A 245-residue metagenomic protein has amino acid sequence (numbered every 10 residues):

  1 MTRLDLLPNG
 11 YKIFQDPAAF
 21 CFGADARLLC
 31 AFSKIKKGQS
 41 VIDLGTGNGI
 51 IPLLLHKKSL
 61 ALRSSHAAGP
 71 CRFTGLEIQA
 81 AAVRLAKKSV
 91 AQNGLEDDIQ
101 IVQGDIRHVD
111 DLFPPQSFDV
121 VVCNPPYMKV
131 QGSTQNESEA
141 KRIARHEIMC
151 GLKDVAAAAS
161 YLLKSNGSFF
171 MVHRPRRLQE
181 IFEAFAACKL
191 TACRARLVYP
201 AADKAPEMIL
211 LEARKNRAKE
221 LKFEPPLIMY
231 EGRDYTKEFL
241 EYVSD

Functional and structural regions predicted by a protein language model:
M1-K36: Class I SAM-dependent transferase core
G10, G38, P70, E96-D98 (+2 more regions): A generic structural signal for alpha->beta connector loops
F14, T74, Q100-V102, C193-R196: General small-molecule cofactor/ligand-binding pocket signal
A31-T134, A157: Conserved SAM/SAH cofactor-binding pocket of Class I
P125-D154: Mobile active-site "lid"/loop adjacent to the S-adenosyl-L-methionine
M149-P206: Conserved Class I SAM-dependent methyltransferase catalytic core
A205-D245: SAM/dcSAM-binding transferase cores
